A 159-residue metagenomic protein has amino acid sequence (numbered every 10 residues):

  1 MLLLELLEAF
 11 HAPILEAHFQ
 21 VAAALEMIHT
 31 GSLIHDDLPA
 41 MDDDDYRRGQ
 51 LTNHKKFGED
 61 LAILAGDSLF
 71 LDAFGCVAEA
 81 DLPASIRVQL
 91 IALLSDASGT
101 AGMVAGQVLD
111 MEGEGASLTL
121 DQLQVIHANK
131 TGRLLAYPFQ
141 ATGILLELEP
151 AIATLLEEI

Functional and structural regions predicted by a protein language model:
M1-I159: Mg2+-dependent prenyl diphosphate-binding active-site environment of isoprenoid biosynthetic enzymes
